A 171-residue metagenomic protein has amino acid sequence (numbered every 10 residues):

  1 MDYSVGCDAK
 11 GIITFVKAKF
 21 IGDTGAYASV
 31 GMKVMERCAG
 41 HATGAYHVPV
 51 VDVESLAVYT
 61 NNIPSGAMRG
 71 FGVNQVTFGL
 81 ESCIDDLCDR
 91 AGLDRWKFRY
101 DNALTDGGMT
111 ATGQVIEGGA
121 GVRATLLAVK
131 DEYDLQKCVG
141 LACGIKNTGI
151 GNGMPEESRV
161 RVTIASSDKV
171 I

Functional and structural regions predicted by a protein language model:
M1-A9, S65-D86, A111-D134: Glycine-rich and small/hydrophobic secondary-structure elements
M1-N74, Q136-I171: Gly/Pro-rich active-site capping loops and adjacent beta-alpha segments that organize cofactor/substrate pockets
C7-R37, R90-R123: Molybdopterin (Moco) oxidoreductase catalytic core of the xanthine/aldehyde oxidoreductase family
A45, T77, R95-W96, L126 (+1 more regions): A generic alpha-helix preference that emphasizes hydrophobic side chains
A67-M109, I164-V170: Long hydrophobic segments that form regular secondary structure
Y100-T163: Accessory "access/gating" subregions that flank catalytic or transport cores
